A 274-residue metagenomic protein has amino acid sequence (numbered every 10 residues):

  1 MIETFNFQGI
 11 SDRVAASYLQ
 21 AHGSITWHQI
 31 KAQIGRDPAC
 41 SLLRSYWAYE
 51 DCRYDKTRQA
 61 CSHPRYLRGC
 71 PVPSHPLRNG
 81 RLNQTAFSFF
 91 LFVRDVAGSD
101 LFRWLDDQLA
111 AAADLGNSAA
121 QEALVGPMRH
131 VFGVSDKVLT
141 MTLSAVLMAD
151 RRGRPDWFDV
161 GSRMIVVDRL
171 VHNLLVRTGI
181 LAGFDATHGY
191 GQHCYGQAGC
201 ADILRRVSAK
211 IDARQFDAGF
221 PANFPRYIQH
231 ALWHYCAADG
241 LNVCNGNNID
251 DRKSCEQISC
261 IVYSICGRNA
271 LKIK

Functional and structural regions predicted by a protein language model:
M1-K274: HhH-family (HhH-GPD) DNA N-glycosylase catalytic core used in base-excision repair
